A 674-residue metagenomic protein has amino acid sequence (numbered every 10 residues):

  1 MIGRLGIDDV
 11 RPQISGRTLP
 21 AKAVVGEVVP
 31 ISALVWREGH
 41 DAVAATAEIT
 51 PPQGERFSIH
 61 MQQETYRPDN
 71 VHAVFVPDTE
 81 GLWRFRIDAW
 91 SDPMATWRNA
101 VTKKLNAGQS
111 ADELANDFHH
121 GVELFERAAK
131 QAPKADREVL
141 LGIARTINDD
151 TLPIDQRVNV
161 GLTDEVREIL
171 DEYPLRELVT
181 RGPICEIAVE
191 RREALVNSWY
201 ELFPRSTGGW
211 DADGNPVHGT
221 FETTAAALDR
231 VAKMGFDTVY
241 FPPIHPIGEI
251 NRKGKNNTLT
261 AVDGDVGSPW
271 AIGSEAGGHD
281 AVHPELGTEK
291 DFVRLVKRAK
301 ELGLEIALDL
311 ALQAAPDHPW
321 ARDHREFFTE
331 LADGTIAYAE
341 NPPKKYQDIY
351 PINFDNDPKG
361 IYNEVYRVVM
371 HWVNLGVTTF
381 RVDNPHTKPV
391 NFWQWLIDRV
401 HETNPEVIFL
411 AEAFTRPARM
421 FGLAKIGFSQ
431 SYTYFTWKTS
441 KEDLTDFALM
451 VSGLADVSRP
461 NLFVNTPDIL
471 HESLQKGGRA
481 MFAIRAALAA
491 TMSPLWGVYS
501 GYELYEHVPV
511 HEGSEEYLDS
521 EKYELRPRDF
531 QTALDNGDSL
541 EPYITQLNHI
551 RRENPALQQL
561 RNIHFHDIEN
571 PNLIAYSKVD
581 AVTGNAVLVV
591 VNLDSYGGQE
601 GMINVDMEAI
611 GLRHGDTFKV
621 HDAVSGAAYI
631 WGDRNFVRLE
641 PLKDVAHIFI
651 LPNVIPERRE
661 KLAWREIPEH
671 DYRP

Functional and structural regions predicted by a protein language model:
M1-R205, G209, D213-D237, A299 (+4 more regions): Carbohydrate-interacting/catalytic domains
E193-G219, I247-L295, R322-K359, L518-P527: Aromatic- and acidic-residue-enriched carbohydrate-binding clefts of CAZyme catalytic domains
S198-Y200, V239-F241, I306-L308, F380 (+4 more regions): Hydrophobic faces of well-ordered beta-strands that scaffold small-molecule active sites in alpha/beta enzyme cores
G219-R230, D357-W372, M481-A486: Short, acidic/polar
A232-N256, L310-T329: Carboxylate/His-rich catalytic cores and anion/metal-binding grooves
A315-E326, W393, E402, F414-E442 (+1 more regions): Substrate-binding cleft/loops of secretory-pathway carbohydrate-active enzymes
R322, E326, E330, N353-L423: Active-site neighborhood of glycoside hydrolase catalytic domains
I397-E412, P417, T439-S514, V582: Catalytic-core region of carbohydrate-active enzymes that cleave or remodel glycosidic bonds
